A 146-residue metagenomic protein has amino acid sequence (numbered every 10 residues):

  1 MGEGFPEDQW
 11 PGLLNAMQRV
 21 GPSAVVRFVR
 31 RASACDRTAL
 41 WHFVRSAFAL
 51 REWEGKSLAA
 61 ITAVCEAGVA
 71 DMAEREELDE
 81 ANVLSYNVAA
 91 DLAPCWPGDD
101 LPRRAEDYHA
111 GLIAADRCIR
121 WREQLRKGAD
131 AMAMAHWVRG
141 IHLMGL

Functional and structural regions predicted by a protein language model:
M1-M17, R27, A32: Acidic/polar low-complexity scaffolding segments in large eukaryotic proteins
G4-G12, D36-E52, E74-D100, D130-I141: Amphipathic alpha-helical repeat scaffolds of TPR domains
A16-R30, R51-V69, A105-R117: Helix-turn-helix repeat elements of alpha-solenoid scaffolds
R31-C35, A67, D71, W121-Q124: Residue position in alpha-helical solenoids
A93-L146: Alpha-helical adaptor scaffolds
